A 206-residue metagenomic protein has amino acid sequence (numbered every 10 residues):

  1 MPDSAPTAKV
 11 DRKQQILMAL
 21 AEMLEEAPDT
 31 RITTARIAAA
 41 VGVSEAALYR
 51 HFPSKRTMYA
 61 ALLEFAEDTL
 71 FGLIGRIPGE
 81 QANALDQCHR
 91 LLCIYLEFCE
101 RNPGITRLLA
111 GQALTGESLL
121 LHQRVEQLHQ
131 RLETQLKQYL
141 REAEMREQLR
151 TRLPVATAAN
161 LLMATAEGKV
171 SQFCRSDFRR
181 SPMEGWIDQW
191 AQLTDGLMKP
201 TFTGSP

Functional and structural regions predicted by a protein language model:
A5, R107-A110, H122, E144-Q192 (+1 more regions): Hydrophobic/aromatic-rich alpha-helical bundle segments in the mid-to-C-terminal region
R12-L20, I37, L62-A66, L70 (+1 more regions): Generic hydrophobic, amphipathic alpha-helix propensity
Q15, M23-T57, A61: Helix-turn-helix
A19-M23, I94, F98, T165: Short amphipathic alpha-helical elements of helix-turn-helix/winged-helix folds
A61, G75-G104, V155, A159-L162 (+1 more regions): Hydrophobic alpha-helical connector segments
D68-F71, G75, L119-R146, A156-N160 (+1 more regions): Amphipathic alpha-helical packing segments from all-alpha helical-bundle domains
E100-L120: Amphipathic alpha-helical segments used for helix-helix packing
